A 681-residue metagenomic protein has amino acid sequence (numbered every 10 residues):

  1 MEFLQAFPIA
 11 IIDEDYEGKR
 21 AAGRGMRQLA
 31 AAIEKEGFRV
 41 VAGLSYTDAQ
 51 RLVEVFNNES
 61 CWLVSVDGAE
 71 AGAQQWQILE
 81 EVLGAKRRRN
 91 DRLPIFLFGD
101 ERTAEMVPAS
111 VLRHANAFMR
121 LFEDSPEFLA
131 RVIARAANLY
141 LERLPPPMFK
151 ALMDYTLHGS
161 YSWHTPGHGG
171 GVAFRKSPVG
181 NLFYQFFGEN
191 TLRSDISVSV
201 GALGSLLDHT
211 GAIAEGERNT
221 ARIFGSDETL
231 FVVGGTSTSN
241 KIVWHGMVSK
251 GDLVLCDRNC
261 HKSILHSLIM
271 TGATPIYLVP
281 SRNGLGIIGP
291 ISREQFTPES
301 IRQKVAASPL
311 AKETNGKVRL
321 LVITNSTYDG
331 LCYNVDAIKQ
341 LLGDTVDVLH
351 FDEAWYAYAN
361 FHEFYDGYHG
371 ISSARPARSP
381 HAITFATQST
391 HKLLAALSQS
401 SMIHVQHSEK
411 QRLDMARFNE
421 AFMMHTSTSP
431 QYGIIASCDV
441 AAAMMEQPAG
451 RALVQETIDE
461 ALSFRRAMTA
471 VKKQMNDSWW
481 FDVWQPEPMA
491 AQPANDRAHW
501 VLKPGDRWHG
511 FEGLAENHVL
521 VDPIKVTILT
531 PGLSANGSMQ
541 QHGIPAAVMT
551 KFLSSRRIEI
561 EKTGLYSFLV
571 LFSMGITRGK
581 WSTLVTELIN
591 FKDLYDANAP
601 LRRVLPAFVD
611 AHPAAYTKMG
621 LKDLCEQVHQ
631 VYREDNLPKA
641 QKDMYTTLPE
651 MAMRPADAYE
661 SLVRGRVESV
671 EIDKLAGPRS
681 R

Functional and structural regions predicted by a protein language model:
E2-F7, K19-K35, L44-L63, A73-S194 (+3 more regions): Non-catalytic terminal extensions of PLP-dependent enzymes
F7-A10, T229, V254, L321: Conserved hydrophobic helix-helix packing surfaces used for dimerization/oligomerization
I12-Y16: Conserved acidic carboxylate
A42-G43, F231, Y277, K562: A structural preference for short, hydrophobic beta-strand core positions in alpha/beta folds
G43-T47, R51-F56, A73-R92, M106-P108 (+4 more regions): Conserved PLP-enzyme active-site core in the AAT-like
V66, G99, F351-E353: A cross-domain feature marking catalytic cores of carbohydrate-active enzymes and several ubiquitous metabolic/repair
E189-T238, A461: Conserved N-terminal alpha-helix of the aminotransferase class I/II PLP-enzyme fold
G235-T238, N283-L285, S567-L569, V604-L605: Short amphipathic alpha-helical segments embedded in low-complexity Lys/Glu-rich regions
